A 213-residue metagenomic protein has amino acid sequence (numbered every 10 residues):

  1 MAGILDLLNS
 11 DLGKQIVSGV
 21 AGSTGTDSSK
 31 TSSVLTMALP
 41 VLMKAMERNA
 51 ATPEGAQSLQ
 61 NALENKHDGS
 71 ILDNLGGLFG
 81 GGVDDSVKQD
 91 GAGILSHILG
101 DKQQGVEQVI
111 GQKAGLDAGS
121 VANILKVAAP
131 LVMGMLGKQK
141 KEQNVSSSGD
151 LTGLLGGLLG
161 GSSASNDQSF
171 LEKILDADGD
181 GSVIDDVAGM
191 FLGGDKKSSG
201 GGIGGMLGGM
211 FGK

Functional and structural regions predicted by a protein language model:
M1-K213: A structural "flexibility-hinge" signal
